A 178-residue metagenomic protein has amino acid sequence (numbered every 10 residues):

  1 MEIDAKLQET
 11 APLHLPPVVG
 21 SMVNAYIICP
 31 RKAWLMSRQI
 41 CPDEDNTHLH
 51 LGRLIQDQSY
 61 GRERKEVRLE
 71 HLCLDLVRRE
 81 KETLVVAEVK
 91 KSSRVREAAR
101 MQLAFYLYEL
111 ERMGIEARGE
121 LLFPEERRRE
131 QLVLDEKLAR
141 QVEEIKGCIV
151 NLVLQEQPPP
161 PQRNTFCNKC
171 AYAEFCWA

Functional and structural regions predicted by a protein language model:
M1-L69: Charged, glycine-rich intrinsically disordered N-terminal tails and low-complexity linkers that flank
L13-P16, C148-P161: Short, intrinsically disordered, charge-biased short linear motifs at domain edges
G20, R100-A104, T165: Non-catalytic, well-ordered alpha-helical scaffold segments
C29, A33, E156-A178: Cysteine-cluster motifs in flexible loop/terminal segments that predominantly coordinate metals
W34-P42, L110-E116, A178: Short helix-capping/linker segments at secondary-structure and domain boundaries
N46-E82, V95-A98, Q131-L134: Active-site metal-binding core of divalent-cation-utilizing nuclease and nuclease-like domains
C73, R118, C167: Broad gene-expression machinery/nucleic-acid interaction feature
R79-V153, E174: Nucleic-acid nuclease catalytic cores
